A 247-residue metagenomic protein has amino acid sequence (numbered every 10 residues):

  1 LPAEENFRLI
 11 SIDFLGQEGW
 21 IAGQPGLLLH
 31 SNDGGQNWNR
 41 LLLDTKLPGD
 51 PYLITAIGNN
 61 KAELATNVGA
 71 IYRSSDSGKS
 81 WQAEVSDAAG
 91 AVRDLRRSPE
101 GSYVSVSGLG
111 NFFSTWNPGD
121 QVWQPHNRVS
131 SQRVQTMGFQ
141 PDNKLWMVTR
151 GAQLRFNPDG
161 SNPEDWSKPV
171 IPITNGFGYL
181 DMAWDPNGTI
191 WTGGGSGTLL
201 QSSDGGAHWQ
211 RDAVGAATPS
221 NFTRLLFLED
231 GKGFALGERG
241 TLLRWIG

Functional and structural regions predicted by a protein language model:
L1-G247: Residue-level hotspots at or immediately adjacent to binding/recognition sites across diverse folds
